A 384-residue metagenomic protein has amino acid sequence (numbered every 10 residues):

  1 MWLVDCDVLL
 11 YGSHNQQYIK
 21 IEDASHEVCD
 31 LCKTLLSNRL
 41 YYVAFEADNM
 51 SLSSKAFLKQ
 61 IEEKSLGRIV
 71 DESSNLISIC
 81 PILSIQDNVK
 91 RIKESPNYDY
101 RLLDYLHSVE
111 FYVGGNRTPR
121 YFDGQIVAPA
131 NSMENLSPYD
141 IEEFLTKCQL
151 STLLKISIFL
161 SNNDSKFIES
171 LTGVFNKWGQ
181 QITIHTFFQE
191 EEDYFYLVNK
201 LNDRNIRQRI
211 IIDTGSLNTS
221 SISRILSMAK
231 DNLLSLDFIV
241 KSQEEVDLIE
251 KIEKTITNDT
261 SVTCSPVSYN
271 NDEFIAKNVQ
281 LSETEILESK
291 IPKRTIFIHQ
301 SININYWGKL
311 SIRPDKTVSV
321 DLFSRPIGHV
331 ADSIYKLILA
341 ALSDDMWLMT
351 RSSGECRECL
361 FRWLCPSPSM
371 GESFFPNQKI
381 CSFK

Functional and structural regions predicted by a protein language model:
W2-K20, S51-S157: N-terminal [4Fe-4S]-dependent radical SAM core
V28-M50: Short acidic, hydrophobic short linear motifs in intrinsically disordered regions
S37-N38, N49-K64, S324-K384: Flexible mid-to-C-terminal extensions adjoining Fe-S/redox cofactors in radical SAM and related proteins
L58-K59, S170-K177, Y196-N202, I222-A229 (+1 more regions): Short, aromatic/basic amphipathic alpha-helical patches
K59-R91, F297-D344: A broadly conserved sequence feature marking short terminus-proximal activation segments in nucleic acid-centric
L106-Y112, G124-D140, C148-F167, V174-Y194 (+3 more regions): Core AdoMet radical
T219-S221, A229-D272, N377-K384: Non-catalytic interaction/Regulatory regions outside core domains
L248-S324, L364: A C-terminal junction/extension of Radical SAM enzymes
